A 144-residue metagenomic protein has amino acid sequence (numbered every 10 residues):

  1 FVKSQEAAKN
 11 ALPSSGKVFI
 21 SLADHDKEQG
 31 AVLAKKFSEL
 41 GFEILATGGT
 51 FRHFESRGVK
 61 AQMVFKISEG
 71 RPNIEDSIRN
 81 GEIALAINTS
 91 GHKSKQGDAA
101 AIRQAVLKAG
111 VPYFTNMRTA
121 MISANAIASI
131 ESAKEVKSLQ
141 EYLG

Functional and structural regions predicted by a protein language model:
F1-P112, A120-S123, S132-A133, K137-G144: ATP-dependent carboxylate/acyl-activation modules
I127-A128: Histidine/acidic-residue-rich catalytic or RNA/ligand-binding cores of hydrolases and nuclease-related proteins
